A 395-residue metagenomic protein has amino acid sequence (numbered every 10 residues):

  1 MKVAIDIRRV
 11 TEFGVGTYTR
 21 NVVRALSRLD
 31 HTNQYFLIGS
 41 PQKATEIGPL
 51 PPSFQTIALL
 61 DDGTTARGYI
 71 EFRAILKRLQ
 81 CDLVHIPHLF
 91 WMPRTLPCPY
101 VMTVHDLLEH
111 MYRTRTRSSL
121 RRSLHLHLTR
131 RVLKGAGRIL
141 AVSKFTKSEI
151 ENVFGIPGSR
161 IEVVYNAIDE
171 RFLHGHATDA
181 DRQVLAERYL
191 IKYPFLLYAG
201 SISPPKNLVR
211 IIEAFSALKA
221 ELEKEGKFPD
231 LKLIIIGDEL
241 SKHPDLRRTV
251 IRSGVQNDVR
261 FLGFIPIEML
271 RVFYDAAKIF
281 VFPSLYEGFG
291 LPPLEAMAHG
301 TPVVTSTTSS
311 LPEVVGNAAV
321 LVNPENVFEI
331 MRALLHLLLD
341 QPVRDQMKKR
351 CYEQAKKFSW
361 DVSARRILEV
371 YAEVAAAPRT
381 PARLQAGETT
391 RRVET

Functional and structural regions predicted by a protein language model:
M1-T395: Carbohydrate transferase catalytic cores enriched for Leloir-type hexosyltransferases
